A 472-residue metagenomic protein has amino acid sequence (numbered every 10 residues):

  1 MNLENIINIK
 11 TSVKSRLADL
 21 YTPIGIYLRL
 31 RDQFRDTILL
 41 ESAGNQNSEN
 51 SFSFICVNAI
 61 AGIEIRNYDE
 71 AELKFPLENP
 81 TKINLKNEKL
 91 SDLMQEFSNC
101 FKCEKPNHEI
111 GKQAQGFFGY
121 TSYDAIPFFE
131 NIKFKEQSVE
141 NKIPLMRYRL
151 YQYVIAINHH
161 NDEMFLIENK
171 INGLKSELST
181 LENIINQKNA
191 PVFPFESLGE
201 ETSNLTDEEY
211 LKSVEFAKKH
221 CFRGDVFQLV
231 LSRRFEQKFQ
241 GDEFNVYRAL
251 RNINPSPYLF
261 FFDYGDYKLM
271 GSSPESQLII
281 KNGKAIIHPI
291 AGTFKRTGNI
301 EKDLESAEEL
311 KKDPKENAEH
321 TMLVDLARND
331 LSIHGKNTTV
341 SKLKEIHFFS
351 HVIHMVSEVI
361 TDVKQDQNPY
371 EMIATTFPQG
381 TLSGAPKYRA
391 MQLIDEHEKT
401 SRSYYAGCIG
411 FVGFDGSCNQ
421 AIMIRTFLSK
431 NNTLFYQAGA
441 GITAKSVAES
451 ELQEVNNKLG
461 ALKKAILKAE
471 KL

Functional and structural regions predicted by a protein language model:
M1-L472: Extended alpha-helical targeting/anchoring segments, especially N-terminal organellar/secretory targeting helices
